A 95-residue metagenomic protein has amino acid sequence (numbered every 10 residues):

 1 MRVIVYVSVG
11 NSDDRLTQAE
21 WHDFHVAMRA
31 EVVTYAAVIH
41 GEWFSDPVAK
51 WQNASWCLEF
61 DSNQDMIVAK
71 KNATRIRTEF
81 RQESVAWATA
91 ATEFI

Functional and structural regions predicted by a protein language model:
M1-F24, A30: Short S/T/G/P-rich N-terminal loop/turn motif that feeds into the first structured element of a domain
M1-V5, Y35, Q52-W56, R81-S84: Generic structural motif recognizing short loop/turn segments at the entrances and edges of beta-strands
S8, S12, T17, W56 (+2 more regions): Extended, folded cores of ATP/NTP-driven motor/assembly subunits in large transport and secretion machines
G10-R15, V33-T34, D46, R77: Alpha-helical interaction segments
H22-M28, I67-F80: Short amphipathic alpha-helices in soluble, non-transmembrane regions that often serve as interface/regulatory elements
V33-I67: Short, intrinsically disordered low-complexity segments
A37, T78-I95: Conserved short beta-strand edge segments in small beta-sheet-based binding/regulatory domains
